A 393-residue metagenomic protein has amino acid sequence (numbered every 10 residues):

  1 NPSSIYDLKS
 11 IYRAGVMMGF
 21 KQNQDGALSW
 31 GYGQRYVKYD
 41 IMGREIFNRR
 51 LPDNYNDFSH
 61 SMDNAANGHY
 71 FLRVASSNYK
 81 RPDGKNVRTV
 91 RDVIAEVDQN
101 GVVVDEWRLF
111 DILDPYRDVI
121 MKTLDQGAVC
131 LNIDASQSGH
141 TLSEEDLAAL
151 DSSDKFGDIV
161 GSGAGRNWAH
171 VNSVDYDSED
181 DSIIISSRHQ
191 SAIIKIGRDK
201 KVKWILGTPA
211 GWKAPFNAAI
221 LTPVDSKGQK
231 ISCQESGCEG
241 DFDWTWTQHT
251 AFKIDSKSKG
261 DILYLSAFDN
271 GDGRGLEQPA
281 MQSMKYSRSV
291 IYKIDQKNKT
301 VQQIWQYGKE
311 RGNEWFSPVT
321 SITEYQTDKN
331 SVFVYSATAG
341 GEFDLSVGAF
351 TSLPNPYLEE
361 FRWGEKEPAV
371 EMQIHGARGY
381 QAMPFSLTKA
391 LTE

Functional and structural regions predicted by a protein language model:
N1-E393: Histidine-/acidic-rich catalytic cores in large beta-rich domains
